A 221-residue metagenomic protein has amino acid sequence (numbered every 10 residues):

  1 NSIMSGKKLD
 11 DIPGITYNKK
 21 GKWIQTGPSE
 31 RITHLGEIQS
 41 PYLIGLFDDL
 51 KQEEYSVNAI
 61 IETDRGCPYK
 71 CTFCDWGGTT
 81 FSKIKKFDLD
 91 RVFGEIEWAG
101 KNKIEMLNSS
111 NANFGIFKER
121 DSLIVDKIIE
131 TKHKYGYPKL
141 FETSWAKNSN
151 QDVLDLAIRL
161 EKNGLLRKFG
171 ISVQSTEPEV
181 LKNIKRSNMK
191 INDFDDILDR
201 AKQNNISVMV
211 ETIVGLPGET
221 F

Functional and structural regions predicted by a protein language model:
N1-H34: Glycine-rich beta-alpha loop elements in corrinoid/cobalamin-binding modules across cobalamin-dependent enzymes
W23-T26, I38, L181-I184: Short clusters of hydrophobic/aromatic residues that line enzyme substrate/ligand-binding pockets
S29-D48: A short, charged helix-loop
Y42-N204, V214-L216: Radical SAM [4Fe-4S] cluster-binding motif and immediate context
E219: Catalytic palm subdomain of template-directed nucleic-acid polymerases, centered on the conserved carboxylate motif
